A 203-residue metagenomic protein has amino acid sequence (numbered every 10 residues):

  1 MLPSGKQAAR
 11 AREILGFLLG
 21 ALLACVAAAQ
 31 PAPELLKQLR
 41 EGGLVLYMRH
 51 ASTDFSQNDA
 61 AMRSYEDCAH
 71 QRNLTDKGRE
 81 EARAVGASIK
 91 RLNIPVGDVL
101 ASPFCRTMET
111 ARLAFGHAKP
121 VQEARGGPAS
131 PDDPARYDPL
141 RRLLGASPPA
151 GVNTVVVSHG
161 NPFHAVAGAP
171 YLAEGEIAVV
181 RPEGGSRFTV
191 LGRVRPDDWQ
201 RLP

Functional and structural regions predicted by a protein language model:
M1-R10: N-terminal secretory signal peptides that target proteins for export/translocation
I14-A24: Bacterial N-terminal signal peptides
C25-A29: Sec/Tat signal peptide C-region and signal peptidase I cleavage site
P31-Q122, G126-P131, A169-P203: Active-site-proximal alpha-helix that buttresses catalytic centers in soluble enzyme cores
G43-V45, V152-S158: Generic beta-sheet signal
D138-P148: A short, acidic, amphipathic alpha-helical segment used as a generic capping/interface helix at domain edges
S147-V152, P182-G184: A short, structured loop/turn motif at beta-sheet edges
